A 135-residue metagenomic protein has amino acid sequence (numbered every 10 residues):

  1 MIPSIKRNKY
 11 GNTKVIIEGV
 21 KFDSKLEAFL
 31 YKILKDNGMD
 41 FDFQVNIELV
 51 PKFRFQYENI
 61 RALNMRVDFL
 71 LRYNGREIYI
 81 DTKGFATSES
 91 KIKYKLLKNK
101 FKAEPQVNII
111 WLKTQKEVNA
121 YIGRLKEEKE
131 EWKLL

Functional and structural regions predicted by a protein language model:
M1-L135: Electrostatic, structured charged patches in enzyme active sites and in nucleic-acid/phosphate-binding
